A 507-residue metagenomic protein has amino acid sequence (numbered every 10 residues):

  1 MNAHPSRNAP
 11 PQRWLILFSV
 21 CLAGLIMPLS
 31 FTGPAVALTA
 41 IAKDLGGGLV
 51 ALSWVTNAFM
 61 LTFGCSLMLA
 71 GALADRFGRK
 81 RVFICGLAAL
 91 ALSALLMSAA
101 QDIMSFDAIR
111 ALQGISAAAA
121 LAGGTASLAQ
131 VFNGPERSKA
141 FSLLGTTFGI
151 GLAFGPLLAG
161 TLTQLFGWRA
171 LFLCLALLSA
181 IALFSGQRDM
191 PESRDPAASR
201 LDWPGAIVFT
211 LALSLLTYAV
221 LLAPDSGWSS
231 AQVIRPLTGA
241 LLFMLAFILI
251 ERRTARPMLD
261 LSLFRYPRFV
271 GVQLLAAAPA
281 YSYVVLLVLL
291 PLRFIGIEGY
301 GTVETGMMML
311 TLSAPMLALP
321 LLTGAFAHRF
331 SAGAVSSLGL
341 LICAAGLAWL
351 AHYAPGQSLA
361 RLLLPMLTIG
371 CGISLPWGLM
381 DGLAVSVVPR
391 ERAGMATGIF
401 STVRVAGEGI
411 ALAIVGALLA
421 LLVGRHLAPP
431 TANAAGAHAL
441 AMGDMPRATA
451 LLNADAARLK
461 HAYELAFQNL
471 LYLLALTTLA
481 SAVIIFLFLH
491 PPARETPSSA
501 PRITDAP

Functional and structural regions predicted by a protein language model:
N2-I16, V20, G24, G382 (+1 more regions): Transmembrane-helix exit segments and adjacent C-terminal regions of multi-pass membrane proteins
N2-R188, A351: Transmembrane-helix bundle of Major Facilitator Superfamily
W14-L29, P34-L38, L49, V55 (+11 more regions): 12-transmembrane solute porter fold
N133-G134, E192-A197, L221-I234: Alpha-helical transmembrane bundle and helix-membrane interface signal in multi-pass integral membrane proteins
Q164-C174, L222-Q232, G301, L421-A475: A membrane-interface helix-boundary motif in multi-pass transporters
L178-S214, L263-R265, G424, A428-G443: Central mid-sequence intracellular linker of multi-pass
I181-F184, A240-A246: Alpha-helical transmembrane segments and their membrane-interface exit regions
F184-W203, S226, L249-M258, L487-P497: Helix-loop junctions on the cytosolic side of multi-pass membrane transporters, especially the intracellular loop
